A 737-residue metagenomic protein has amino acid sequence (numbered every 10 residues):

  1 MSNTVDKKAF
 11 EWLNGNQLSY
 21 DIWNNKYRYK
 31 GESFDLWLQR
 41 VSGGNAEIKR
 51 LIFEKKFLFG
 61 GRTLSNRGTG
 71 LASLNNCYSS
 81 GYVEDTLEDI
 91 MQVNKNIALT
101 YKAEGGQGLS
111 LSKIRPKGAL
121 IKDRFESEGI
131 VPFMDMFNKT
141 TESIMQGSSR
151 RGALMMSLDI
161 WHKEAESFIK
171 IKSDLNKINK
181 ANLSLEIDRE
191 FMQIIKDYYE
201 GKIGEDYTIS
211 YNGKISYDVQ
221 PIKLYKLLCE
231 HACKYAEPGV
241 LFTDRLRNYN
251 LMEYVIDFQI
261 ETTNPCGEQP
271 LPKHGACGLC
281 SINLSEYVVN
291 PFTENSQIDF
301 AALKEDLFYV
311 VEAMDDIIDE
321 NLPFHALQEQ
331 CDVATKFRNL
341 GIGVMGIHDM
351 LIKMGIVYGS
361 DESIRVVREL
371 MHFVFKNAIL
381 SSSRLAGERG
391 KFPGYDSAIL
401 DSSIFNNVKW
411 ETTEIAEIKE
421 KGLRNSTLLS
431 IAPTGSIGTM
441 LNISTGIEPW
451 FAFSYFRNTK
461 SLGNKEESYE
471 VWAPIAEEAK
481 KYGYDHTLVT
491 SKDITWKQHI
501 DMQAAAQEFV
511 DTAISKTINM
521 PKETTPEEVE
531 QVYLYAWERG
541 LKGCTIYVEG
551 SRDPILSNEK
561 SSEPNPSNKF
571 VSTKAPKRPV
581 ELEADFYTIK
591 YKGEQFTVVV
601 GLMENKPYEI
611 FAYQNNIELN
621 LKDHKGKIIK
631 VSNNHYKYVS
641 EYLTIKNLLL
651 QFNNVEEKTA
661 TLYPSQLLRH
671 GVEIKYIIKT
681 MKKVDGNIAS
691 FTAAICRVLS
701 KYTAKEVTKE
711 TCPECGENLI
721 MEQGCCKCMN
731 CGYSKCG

Functional and structural regions predicted by a protein language model:
M1-L74, G81, Y225-L227, K234 (+8 more regions): Acidic/polar, glycine-rich intrinsically disordered N-terminal extensions of enzymes
T4-N14, N75-F300, P323-V333, A378 (+3 more regions): Active-site cavity-forming subdomains of large catalytic enzyme subunits
I52, K56-R67, I160, V311-L322 (+2 more regions): Core structural elements
N66-Y78, T86-S110, S157-I160, E164-A165 (+10 more regions): Conserved phosphate/anionic-ligand binding catalytic regions in large, soluble enzymes, centered on
D206, N212-K214, D306-C331, V357-T434 (+2 more regions): Internal maturation/activation junctions in enzymes
I260-T263, G267-P270, D315-L322, I404 (+3 more regions): Catalytic alpha/beta core of large soluble enzyme barrels
E559-G601: Short, Gly/Pro- and small/polar-rich lid/capping loops
C712-C715, C728: Short cysteine-rich clusters marking metal-coordination/redox-active sites
